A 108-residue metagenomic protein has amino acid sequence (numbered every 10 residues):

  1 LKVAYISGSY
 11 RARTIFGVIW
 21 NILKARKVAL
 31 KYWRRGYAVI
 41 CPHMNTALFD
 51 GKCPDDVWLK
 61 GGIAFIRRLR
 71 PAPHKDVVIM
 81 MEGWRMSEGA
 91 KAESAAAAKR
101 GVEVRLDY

Functional and structural regions predicted by a protein language model:
L1-Y108: Catalytic phosphate/metal-binding cores of nucleic-acid and nucleotide-processing enzymes, i.e., regions that mediate
